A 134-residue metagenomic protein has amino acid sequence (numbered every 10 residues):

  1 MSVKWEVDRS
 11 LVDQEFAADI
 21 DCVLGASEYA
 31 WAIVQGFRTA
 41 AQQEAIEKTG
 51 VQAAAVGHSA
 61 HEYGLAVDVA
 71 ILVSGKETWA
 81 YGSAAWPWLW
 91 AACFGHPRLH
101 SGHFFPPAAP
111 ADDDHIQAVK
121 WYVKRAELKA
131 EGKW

Functional and structural regions predicted by a protein language model:
M1-A32: Active-site acidic/histidine clusters and adjacent loop/turn architecture that either coordinate catalytic ions
V12-D19, Q42, A85, L89: Stable alpha-helical elements in mature extracytoplasmic
A26, K48, G95-H96: Residues at alpha-helix termini
I33-I46: Acidic helix-start/capping segments at beta-turn-to-alpha-helix junctions
A45-A53: Short, surface-exposed loop/helix-turn segments at secondary-structure junctions that function as lids/hinges flanking
A54-W134: Catalytic cores and adjacent binding grooves of peptidoglycan-active enzymes
